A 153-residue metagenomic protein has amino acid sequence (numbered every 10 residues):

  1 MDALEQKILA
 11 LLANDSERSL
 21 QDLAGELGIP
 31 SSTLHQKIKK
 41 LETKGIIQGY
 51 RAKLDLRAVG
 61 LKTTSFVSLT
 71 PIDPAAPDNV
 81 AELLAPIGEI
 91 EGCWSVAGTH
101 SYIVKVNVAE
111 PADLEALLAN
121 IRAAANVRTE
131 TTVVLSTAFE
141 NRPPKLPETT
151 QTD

Functional and structural regions predicted by a protein language model:
M1-D153: A compositional/biophysical signature of low hydrophobicity enriched in polar/charged and small residues
